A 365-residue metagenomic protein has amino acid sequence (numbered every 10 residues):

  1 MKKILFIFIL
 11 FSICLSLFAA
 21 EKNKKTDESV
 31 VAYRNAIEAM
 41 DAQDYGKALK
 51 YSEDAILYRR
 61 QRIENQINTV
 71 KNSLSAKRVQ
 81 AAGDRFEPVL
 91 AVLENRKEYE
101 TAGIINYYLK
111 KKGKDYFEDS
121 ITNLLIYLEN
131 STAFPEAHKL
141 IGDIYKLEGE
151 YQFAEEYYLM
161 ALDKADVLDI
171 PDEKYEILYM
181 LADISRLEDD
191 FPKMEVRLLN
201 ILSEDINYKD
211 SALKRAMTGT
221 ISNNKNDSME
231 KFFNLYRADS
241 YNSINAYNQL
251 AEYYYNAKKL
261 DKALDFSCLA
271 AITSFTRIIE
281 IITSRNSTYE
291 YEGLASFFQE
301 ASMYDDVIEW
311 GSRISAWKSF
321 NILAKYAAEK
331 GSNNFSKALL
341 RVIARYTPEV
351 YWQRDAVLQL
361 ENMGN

Functional and structural regions predicted by a protein language model:
L17-G103, Y108-K111: N-terminal leader/linker segments that initiate helical-solenoid repeat arrays
N23, Y58-N68, K111-K114, Y127-F134 (+7 more regions): Short solvent-exposed coil/turn linkers within tandem alpha-helical repeat scaffolds
R34, L140, E173, M180 (+3 more regions): "A position-specific structural signal for the A-helix of alpha-solenoid helical repeats
